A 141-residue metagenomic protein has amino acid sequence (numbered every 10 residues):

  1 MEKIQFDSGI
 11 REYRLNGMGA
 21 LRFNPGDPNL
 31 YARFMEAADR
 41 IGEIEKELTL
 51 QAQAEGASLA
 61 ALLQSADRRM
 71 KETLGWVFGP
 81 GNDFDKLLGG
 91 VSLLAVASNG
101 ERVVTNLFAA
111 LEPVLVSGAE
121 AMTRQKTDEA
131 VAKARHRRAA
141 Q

Functional and structural regions predicted by a protein language model:
M1-L59: Short N-terminal mixed-charge amphipathic segments
A37-R40, I44, V77, G90 (+2 more regions): Residues that form generic nucleotide/phosphate-binding pockets
I44-E47, G79-F84: Short acidic, glycine/tyrosine-flanked loop/strand segments centered on an H-E-D-like triad
A61-Q64: Compositionally biased, non-globular sequence tracts
M70, F78: Heme-based O2/NO sensor domains and their adjacent alpha-helical segments, primarily globin folds but also including
G81-Q141: C-terminal charged interaction modules
